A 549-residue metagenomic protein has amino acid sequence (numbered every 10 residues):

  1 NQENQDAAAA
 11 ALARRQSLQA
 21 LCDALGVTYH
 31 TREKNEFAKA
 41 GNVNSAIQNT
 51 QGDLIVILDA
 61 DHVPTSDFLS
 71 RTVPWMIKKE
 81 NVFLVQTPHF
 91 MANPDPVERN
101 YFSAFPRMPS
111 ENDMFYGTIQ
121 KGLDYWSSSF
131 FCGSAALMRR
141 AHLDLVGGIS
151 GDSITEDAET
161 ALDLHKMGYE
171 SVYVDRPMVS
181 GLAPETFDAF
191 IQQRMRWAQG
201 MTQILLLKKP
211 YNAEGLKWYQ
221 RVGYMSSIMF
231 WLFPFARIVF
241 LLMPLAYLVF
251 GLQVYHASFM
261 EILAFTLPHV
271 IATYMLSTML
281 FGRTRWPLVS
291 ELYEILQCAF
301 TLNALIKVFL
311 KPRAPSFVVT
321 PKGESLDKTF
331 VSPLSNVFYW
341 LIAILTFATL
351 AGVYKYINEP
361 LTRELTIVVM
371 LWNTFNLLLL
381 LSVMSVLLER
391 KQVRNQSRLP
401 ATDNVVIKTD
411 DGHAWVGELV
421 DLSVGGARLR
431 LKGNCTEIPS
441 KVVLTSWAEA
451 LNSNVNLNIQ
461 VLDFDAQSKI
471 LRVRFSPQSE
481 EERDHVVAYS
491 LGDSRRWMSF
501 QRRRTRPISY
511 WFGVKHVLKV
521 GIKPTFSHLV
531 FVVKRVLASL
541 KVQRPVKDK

Functional and structural regions predicted by a protein language model:
S17-G26, T31-G52, S66-I154, H165-K166 (+2 more regions): Long helical/loop segments within the catalytic core of UDP-sugar-dependent glycosyltransferases, especially the large
I55: Short aromatic/hydrophobic "clamp" motif used to bind/position activated sugar donors
D59-V63: The conserved acidic donor/metal-binding loop of glycosyltransferases
I154-T160: Acidic donor-binding loop at a coil-to-helix junction in glycosyltransferase catalytic cores that engages
D163-V179: Catalytic donor-sugar/metal-binding loop of nucleotide-sugar-dependent glycosyltransferases
D175-A189: Active-site donor/metal-binding and catalytic loop motifs of nucleotide-sugar-dependent glycosylation enzymes
F230-P315, V331-R390: Membrane-embedded multi-pass helical conduit in multi-pass membrane proteins, especially envelope-biosynthetic
K328-K549: Structured alpha-helical
